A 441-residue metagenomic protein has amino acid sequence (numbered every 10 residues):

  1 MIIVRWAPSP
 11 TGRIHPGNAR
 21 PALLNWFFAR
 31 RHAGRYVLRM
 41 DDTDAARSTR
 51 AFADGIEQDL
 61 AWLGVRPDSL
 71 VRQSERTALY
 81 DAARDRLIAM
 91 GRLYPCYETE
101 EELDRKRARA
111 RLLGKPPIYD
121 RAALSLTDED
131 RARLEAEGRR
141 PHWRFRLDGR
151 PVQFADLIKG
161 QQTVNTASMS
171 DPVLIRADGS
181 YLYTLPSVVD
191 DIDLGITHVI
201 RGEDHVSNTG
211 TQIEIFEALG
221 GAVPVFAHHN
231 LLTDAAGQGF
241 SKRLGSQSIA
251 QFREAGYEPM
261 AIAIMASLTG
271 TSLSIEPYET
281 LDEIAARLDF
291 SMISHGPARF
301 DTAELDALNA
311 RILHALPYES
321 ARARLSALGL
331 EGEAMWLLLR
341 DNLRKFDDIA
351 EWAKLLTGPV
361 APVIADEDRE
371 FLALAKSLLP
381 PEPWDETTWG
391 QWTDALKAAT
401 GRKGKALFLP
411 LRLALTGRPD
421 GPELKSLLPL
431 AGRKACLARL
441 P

Functional and structural regions predicted by a protein language model:
M1-L113, S180, N208-G221, A261: N-terminal Rossmann-like or analogous alpha/beta NTP/dinucleotide-binding catalytic cores that position adenine
P8, Y183-T184, K425: A generic hydrophobic-helix recognition signal that picks specific residues within alpha-helical hydrophobic
P10, D44, G149-P151, S180 (+2 more regions): Residues that cap or initiate secondary-structure elements
W26-F27, L60, T184-V188, L411: Hydrophobic alpha-helical segments in the ANL/AMP-binding
R39, L70, Y97-E98, D120 (+4 more regions): Residue-level detector of family-conserved "landmark" positions at structurally sensitive sites
S48-R50, D54, G64, T166 (+3 more regions): Conserved nucleotide- and phosphate/pyrophosphate-binding catalytic cores in adenylate/nucleotidyl-handling enzymes
P95, T99-H228, D234-F240, S248 (+2 more regions): Active-site cores that bind ATP or allylic diphosphates and position pyrophosphate for catalysis
